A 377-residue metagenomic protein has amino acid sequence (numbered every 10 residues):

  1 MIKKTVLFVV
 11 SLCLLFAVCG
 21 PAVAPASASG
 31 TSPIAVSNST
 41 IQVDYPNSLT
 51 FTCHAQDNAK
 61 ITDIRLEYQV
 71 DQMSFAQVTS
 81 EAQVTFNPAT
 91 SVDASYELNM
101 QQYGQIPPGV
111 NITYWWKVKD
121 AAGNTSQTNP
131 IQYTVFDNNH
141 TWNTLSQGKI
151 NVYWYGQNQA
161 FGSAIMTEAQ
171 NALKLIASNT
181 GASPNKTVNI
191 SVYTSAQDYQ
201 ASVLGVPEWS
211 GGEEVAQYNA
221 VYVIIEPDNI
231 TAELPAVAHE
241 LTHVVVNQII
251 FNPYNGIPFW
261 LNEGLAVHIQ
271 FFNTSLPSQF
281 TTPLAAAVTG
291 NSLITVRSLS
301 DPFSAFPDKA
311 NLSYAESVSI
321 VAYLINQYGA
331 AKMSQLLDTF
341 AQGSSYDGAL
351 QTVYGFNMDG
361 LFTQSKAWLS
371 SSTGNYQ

Functional and structural regions predicted by a protein language model:
M1-V9: Bacterial N-terminal signal peptides that target proteins for export
V9-V18: Bacterial N-terminal signal peptides
C19-N143, G148: Glycan-association/targeting regions that enable binding to alpha-glucans and other polysaccharides
I64, Q127-N129, A164, A201-G205 (+4 more regions): Short, solvent-exposed loop/turn and secondary-structure capping segments
S126, I150-V152, M358: Short, isolated positions in well-ordered beta-strands
W142-P258, I269, F303, S345-A349: Juxtacatalytic substrate-recognition/specificity segment
K149, Y376-Q377: Disulfide-bonded cysteine-rich modules in secreted/extracellular proteins, activating on the conserved Cys frameworks
W209-A220, T231-A236, F251-Y376: Acidic/His/Gly-enriched intrinsically disordered linker/tail segments that often contain short helix/coil "MoRF-like"
